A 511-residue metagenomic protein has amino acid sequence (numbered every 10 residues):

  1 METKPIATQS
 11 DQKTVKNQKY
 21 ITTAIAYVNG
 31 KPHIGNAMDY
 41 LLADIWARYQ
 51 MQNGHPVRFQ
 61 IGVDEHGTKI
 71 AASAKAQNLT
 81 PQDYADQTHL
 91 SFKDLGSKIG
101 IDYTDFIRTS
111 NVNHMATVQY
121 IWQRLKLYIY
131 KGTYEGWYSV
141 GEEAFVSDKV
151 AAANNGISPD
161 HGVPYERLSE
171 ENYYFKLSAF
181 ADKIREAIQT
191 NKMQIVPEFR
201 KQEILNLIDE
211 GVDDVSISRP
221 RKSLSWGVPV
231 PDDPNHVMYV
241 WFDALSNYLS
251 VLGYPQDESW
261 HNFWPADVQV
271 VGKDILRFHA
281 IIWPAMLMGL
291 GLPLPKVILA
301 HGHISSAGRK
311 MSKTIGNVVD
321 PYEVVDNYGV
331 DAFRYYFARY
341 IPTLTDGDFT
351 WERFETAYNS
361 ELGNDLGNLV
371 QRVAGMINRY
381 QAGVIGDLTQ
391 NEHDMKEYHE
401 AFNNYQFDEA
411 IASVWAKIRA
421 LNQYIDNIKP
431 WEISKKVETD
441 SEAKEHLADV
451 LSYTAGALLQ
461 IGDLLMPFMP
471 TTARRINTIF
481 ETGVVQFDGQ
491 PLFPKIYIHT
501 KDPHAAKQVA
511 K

Functional and structural regions predicted by a protein language model:
M1-Q18, R58, G62, Y134-W137 (+3 more regions): Basic, alpha-helical terminal appendages of large translation-related enzymes
E2-I61, N113-T117, I121, I157-G386 (+1 more regions): Structured secondary-structure scaffolds
S73-D86: A charged helix-plus-loop insertion that forms the helical arch/lid used to bind and gate nucleic-acid substrates
T88-D102: A glycine-rich helix N-cap at a beta->alpha junction
I99-R108, K126-G136, D148-A152, E166-L168 (+3 more regions): Short secondary-structure capping/junction motifs at helix and strand boundaries
S110-Y128, Y138-S139: Feature captures the FAD/FMN-dependent oxidoreductase FAD-binding
V140-G141, D160: Short, cysteine/histidine-rich loop/knuckle motifs that typically chelate Zn2+
L276, Y340-L344, T350-R353, V373-S413 (+2 more regions): Active-site-proximal binding-pocket segments
